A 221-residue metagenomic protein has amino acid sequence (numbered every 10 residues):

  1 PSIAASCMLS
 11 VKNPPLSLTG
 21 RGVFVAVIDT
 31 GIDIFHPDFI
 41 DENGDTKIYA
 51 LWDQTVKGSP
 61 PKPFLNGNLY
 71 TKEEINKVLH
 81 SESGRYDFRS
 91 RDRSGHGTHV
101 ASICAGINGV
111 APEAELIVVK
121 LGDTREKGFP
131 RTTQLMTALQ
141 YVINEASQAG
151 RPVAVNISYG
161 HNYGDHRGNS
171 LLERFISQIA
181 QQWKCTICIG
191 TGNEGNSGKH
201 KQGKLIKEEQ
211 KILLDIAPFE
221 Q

Functional and structural regions predicted by a protein language model:
P1, G97, I103-A105, D215-Q221: Short, intrinsically disordered, charge-balanced linker/junction segments flanking boundaries in proteins
P1-R21: Aromatic/His-enriched, Gly/Pro-containing loop or helix-boundary segments that lie immediately adjacent to catalytic
P15-T133, G150: Subtilisin-like serine protease catalytic core
G20, V25, P152, K184 (+1 more regions): A general secondary-structure signal for short beta-strands and their flanking turns/coil in non-transmembrane regions
D29, I206-Q221: Contiguous beta-strand segments within globular domains
D41-K47, L172, L205-K207: Glycine-rich, phosphate-binding/catalytic loops in enzymes
T124-L205, A217-E220: Substrate-binding/access-modulating region of protease and related hydrolase catalytic domains
